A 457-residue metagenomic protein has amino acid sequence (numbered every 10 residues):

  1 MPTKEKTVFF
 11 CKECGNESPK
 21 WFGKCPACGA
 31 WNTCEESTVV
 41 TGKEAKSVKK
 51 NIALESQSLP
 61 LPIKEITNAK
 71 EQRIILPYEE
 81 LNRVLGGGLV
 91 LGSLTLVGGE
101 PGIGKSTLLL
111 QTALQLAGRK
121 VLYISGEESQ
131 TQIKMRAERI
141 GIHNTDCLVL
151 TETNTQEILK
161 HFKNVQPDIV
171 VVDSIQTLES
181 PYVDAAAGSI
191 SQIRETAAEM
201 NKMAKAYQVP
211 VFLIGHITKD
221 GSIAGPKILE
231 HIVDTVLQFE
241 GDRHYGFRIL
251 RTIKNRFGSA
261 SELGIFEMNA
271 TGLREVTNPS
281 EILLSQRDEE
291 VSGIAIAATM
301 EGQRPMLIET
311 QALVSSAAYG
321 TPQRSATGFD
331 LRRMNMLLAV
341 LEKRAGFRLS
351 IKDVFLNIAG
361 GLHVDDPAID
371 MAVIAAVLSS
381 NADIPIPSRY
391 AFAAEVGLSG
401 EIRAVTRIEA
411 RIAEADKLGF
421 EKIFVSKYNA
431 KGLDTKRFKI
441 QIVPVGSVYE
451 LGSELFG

Functional and structural regions predicted by a protein language model:
P2-K6, F10-E13, E17-R83, V90-L96 (+6 more regions): Peripheral, non-AAA+ core regions of ATP-driven protein-machinery
E100, G126: P-loop (Walker A) phosphate-binding loop of NTP-binding proteins
V121-S125: Conserved RecA-like ASCE P-loop NTPase motor core of nucleic-acid helicases/translocases
S129: Conserved Rossmann-like nucleotide-cofactor binding loop
L150: Conserved SAM-binding strand-loop segment of SAM-dependent methyltransferases
